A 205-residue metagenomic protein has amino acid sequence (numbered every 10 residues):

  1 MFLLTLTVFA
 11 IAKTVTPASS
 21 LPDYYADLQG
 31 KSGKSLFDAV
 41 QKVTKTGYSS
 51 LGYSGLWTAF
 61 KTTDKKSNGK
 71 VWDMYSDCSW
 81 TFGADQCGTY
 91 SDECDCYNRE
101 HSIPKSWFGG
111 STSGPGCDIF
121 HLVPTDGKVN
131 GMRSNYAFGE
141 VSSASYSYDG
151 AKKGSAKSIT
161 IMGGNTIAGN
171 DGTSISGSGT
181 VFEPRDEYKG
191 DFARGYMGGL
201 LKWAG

Functional and structural regions predicted by a protein language model:
M1-L6: Classical eukaryotic N-terminal signal peptides for Sec-dependent ER targeting/secretion, especially the positively
F9-T81: N-terminal module-boundary/linker segments of secreted carbohydrate-active enzymes
G88-G205: Domain-level detector of nuclease and nuclease-like folds in predominantly extracellular/periplasmic contexts
